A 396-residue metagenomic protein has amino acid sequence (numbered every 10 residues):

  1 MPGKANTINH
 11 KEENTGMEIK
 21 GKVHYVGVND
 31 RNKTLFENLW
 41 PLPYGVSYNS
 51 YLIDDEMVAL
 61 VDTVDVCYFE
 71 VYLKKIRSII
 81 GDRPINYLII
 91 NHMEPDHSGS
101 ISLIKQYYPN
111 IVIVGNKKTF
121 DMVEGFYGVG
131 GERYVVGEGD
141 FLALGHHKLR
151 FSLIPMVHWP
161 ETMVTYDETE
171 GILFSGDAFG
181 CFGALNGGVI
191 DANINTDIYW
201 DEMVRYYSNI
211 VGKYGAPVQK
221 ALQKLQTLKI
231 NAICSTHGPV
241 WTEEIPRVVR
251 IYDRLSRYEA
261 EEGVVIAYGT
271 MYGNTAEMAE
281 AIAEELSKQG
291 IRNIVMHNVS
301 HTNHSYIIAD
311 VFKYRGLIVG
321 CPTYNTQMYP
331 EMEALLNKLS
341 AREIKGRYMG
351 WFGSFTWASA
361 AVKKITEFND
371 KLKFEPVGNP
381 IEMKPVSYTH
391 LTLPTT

Functional and structural regions predicted by a protein language model:
G16-I76, I80, V164-D167, G171-S175 (+1 more regions): Conserved beta-strand hairpin/beta-sheet module of binuclear metal-dependent hydrolase folds, prominently
E18-G21, V114-T162, P217-K220: Metallo-beta-lactamase
E56, C67-V114: Active-site metal-binding motif and surrounding structural segment of the metallo-beta-lactamase
V61-T63, N86-M93, V114-N116, L173-G176 (+1 more regions): Active-site neighborhood of phospho(di)ester-bond hydrolases with catalytic His/Asp-centered motifs
K148-S235, W241-E243: Metallo-beta-lactamase
E280-I294, D370-K373: Short helix-loop-beta junction
H301-P376: Helix-loop-strand module that forms the ligand-binding subsite of alpha/beta enzymes
T389-P394: Conserved small/polar residues in nucleotide/adenosyl-binding loops
